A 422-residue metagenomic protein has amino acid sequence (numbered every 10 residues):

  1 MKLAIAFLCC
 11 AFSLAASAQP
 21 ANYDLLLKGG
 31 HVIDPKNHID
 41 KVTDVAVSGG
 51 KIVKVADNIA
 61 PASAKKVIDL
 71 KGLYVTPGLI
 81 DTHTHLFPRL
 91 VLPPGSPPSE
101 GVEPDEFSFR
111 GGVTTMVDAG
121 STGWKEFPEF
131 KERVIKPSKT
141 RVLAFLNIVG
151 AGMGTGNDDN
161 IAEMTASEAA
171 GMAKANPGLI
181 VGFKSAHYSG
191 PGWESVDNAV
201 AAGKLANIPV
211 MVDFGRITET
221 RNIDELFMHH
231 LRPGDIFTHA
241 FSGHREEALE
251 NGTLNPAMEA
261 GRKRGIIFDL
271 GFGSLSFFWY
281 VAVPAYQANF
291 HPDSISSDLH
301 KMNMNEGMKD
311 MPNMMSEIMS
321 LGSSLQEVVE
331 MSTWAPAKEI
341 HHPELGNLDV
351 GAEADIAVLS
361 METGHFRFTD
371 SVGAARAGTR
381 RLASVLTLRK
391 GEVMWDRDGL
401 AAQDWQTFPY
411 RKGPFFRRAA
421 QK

Functional and structural regions predicted by a protein language model:
K2-A15: Bacterial N-terminal signal peptides
P20-L26, V32-G78: Histidine-rich, glycine-flanked metal-binding segment
G30, E353-T407: C-terminal cap of metal-dependent C-N hydrolases
G30, V45, G50, G72 (+11 more regions): Divalent metal-coordination and catalytic microenvironments
D69-K136: Metal-associated gating/positioning segment near the N- to mid-region
M116-A169: Mid-domain alpha/beta scaffold segments of enzyme catalytic cores
G182-N305: Active-site core of metal-dependent hydrolases
Y280-T363: His/Asp/Glu-enriched, well-ordered alpha-helical/loop segment that forms or immediately abuts the divalent-metal
